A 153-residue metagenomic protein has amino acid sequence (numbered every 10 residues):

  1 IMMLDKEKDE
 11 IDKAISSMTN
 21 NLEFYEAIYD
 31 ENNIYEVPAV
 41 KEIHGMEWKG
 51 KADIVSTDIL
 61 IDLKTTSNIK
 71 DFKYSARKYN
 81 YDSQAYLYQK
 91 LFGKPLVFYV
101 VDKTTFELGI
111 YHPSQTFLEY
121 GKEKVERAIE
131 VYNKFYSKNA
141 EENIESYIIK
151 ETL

Functional and structural regions predicted by a protein language model:
I1-K51, E145-L153: Metal-dependent nuclease catalytic cores that hydrolyze phosphodiester bonds in DNA/RNA, characterized by
E26-Y29, T57-D62, K90-P95: Secondary-structure boundary elements
V40, T66-N68, K103-T105: Short, solvent-exposed loop/turn segments at secondary-structure junctions
M46, Y79-S83: Short, glycine/acidic-rich beta->alpha junctions
G50-F72, Y88: Conserved catalytic cores of phosphodiester-cleaving nucleases, focusing on short active-site segments
K70-N80: A beta-strand-loop signature enriched in Asp, Gly, Thr, and Trp that corresponds to the sialidase/neuraminidase Asp-box
S75-R77, L87-L153: Metal-dependent nuclease catalytic regions and adjoining charged, substrate-binding loops involved in nucleic-acid end
